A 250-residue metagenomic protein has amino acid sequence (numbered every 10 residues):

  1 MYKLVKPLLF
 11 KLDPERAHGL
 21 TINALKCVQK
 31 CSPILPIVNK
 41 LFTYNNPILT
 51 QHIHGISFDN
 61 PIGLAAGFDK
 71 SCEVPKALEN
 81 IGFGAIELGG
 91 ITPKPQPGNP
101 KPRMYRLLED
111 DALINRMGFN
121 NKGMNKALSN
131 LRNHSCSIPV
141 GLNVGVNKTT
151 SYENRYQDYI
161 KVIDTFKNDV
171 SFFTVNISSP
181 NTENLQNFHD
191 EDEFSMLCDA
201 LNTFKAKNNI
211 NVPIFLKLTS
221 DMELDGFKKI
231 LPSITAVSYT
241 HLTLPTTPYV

Functional and structural regions predicted by a protein language model:
M1-L242: Flavin-dependent oxidoreductase catalytic cores
H241, T246-V250: Single conserved hydrophobic/aromatic residue that forms the stacking wall/gate of nucleotide- or nucleobase-binding
